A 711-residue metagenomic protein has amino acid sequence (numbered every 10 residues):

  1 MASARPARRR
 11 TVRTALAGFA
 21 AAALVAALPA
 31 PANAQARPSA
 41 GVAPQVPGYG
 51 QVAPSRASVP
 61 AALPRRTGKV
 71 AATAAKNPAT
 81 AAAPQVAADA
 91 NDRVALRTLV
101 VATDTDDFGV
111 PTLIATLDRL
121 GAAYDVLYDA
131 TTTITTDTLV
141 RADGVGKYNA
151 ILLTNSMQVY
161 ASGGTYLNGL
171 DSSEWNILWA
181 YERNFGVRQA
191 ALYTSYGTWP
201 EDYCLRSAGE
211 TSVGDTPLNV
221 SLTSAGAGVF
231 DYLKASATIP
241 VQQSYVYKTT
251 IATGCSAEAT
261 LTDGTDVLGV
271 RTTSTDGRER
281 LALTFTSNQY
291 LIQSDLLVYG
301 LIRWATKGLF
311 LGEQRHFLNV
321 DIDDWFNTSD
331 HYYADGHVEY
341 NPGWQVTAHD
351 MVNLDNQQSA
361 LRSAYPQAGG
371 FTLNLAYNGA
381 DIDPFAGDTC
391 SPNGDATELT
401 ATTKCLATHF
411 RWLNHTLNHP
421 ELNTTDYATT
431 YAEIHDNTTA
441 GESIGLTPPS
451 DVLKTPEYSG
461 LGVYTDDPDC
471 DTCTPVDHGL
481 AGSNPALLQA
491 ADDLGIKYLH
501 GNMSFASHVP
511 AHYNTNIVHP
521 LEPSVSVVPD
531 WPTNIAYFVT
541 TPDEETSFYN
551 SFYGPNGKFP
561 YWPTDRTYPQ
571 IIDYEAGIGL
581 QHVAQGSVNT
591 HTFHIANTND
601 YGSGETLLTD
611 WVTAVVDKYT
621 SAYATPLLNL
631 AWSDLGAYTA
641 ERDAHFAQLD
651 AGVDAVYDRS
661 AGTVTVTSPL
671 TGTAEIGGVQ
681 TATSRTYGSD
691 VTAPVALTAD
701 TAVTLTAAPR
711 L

Functional and structural regions predicted by a protein language model:
M1-A36: Secretory targeting and sorting signals
A75-A88, V187-T262, A651: An acidic, glycine-rich "communication" segment
A95-R97, S156, I177, E182-F185 (+7 more regions): Metal-dependent polysaccharide deacetylase catalytic core of the NodB/CE4 family, i.e., the active-site-bearing domain
R97, A115-R119, K147-Y148, F185-R188 (+2 more regions): A glycine-centered loop/beta-turn motif at secondary-structure junctions
L99-A191, G197-W199: Helical hinge/lid and interdomain linker segments adjacent to catalytic or ligand-binding clefts that mediate domain
T286-N288, I302-H331, P532-L630: Catalytic grooves of carbohydrate-active enzymes
D295, K404-A407, H419-L446, H519-L580: Alpha-helical scaffold elements lining the catalytic groove of polysaccharide deacetylases
S689-L711: C-terminal beta-strand-rich structural cap/linker in extracellular carbohydrate-active enzymes
